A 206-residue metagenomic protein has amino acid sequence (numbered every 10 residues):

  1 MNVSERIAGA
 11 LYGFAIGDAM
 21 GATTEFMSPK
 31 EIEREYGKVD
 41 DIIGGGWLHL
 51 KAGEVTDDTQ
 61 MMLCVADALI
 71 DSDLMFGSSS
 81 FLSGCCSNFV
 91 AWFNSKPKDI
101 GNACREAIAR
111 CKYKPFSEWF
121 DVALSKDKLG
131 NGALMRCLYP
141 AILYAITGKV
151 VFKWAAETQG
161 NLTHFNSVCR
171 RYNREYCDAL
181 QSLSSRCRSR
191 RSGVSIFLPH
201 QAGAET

Functional and structural regions predicted by a protein language model:
M1-T206: Structured, active/binding-site neighborhoods that engage oxygen-rich ligands
